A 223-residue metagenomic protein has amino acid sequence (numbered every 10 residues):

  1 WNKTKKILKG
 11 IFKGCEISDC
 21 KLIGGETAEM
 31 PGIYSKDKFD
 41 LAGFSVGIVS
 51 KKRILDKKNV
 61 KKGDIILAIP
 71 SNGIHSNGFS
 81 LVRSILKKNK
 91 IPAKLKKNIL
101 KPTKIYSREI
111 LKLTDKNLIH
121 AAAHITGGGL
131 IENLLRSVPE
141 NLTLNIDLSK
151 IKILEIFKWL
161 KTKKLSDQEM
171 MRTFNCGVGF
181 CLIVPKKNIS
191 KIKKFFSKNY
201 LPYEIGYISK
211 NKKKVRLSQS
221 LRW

Functional and structural regions predicted by a protein language model:
W1-F79, Y207, S218-S220: Glycine-rich anion-binding loops of enzyme active sites
N2-S18, Y34-F39, K88-L100, K104-W223: Glycine-/charge-enriched secondary-structure boundary and capping motifs
F79-N89: Short, compositionally biased
